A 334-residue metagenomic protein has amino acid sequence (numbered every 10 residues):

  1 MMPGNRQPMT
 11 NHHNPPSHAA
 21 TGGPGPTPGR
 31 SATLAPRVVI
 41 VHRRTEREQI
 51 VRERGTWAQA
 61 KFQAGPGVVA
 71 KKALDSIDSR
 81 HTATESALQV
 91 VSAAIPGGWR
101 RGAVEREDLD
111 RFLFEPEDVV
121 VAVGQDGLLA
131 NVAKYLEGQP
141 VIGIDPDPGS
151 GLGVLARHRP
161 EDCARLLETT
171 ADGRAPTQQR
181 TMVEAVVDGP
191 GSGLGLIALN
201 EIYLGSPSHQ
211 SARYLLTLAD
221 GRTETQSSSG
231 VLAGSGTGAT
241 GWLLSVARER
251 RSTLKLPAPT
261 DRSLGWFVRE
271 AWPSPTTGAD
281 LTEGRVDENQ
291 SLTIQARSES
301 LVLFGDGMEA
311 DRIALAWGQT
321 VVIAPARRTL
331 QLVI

Functional and structural regions predicted by a protein language model:
P3, Q7-H13: Short, basic, low-complexity termini and linkers enriched in Ser/Thr/Gly/Pro that act as targeting/leader peptides
N11, P15-H18, G22-I50: N-terminal, charge-rich interaction modules
P28-R44, K61, K71-L74, D78-E107 (+2 more regions): Catalytic phosphate-donor-binding core of small-molecule kinases
T45-E46, Q125-L128, D147, G236-T240: Short glycine-rich anion-binding loops that position phosphate/pyrophosphate groups of nucleotides and phosphorylated
D118-V119: Structural motif
A122-V123, A233: Redox-cofactor binding/interface segments in oxidoreductases and associated redox assembly factors
L128-E137, L243-R248: Short Gly/Thr/Asp-enriched flexible loops that form oxyanion-binding sites at enzyme active sites
Y135-R157: Short, acidic/small-residue loops that bind anionic groups at enzyme active sites
